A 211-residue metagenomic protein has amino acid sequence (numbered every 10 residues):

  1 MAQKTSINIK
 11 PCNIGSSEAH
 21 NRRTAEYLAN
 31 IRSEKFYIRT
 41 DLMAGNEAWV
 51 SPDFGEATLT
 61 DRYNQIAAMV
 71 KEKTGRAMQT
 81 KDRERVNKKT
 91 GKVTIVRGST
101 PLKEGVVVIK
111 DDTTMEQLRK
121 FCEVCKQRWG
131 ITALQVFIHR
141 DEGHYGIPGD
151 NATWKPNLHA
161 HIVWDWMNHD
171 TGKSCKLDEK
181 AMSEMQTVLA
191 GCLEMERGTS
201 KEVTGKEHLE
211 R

Functional and structural regions predicted by a protein language model:
M1-R211: N-terminal nicking endonuclease/strand-transfer module with a His-rich metal-binding environment and a catalytic Tyr
